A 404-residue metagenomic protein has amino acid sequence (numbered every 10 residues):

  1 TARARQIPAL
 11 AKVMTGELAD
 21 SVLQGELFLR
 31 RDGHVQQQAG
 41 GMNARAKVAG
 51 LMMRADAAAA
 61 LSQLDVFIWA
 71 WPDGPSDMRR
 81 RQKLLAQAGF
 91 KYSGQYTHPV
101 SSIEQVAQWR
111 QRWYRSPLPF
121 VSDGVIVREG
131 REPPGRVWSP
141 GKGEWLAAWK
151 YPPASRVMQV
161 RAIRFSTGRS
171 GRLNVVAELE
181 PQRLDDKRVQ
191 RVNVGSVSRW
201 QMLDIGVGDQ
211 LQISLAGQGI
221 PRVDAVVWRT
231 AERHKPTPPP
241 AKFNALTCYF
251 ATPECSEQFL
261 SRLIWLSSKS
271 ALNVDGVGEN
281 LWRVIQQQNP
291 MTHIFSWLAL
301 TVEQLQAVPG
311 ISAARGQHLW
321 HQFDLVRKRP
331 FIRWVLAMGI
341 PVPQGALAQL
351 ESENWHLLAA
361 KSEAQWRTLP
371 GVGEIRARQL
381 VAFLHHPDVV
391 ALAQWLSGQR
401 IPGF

Functional and structural regions predicted by a protein language model:
T1-R329, L336-V342, E351, W366-Q399 (+1 more regions): RNA/tRNA-interacting regions in translation and RNA-turnover enzymes
A346, E353-W355: Extracellular/lumenal glycan-associated surfaces
L357-Q365: Extended, well-ordered alpha-helical scaffold/bundle regions in very large, multi-domain proteins
